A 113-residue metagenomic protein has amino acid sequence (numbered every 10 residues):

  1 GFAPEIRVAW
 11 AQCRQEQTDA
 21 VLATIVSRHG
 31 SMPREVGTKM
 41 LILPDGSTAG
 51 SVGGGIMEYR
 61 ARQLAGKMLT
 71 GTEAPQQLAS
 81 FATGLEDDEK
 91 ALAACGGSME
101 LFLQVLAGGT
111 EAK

Functional and structural regions predicted by a protein language model:
G1-K113: Segments forming oxygen-rich coordination pockets for charged ligands
